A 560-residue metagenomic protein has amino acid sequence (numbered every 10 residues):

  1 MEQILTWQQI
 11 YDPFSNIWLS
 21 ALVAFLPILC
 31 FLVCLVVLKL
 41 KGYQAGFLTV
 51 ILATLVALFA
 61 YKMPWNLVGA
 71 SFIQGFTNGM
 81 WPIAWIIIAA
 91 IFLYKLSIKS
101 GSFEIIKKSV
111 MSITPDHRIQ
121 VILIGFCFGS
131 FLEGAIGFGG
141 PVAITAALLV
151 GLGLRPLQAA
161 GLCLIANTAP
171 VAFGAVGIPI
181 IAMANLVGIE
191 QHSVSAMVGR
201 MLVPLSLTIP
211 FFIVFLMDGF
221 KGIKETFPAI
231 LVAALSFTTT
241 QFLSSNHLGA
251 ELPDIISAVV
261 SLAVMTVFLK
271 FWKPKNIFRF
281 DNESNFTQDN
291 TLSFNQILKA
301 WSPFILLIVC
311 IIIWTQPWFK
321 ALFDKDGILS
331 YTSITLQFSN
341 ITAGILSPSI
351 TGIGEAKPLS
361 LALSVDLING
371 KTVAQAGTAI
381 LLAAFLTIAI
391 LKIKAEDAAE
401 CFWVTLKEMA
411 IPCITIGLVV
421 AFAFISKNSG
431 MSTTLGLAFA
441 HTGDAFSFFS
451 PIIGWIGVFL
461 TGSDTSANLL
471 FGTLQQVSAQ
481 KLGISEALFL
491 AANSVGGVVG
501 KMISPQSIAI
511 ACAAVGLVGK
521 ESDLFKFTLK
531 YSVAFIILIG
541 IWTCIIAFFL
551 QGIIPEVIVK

Functional and structural regions predicted by a protein language model:
M1-I17, E556-K560: Short, strongly hydrophobic alpha-helical membrane anchors
E2, A172-E283, V495-K560: Juxtamembrane and boundary regions of transmembrane helices in multi-pass small-molecule transporters and channels
D12-L26, G79-I83, I136-P141, H192-L207 (+3 more regions): Structural signature of hydrophobic alpha-helical transmembrane segments
V23-V33, L40-K62, A84-A90, I230 (+5 more regions): Hydrophobic mid-bilayer segments of alpha-helices in multi-pass membrane transport proteins, especially secondary
G69-L152, G161, K392-S478: Membrane-embedded alpha-helical segments and adjacent helix-loop junctions characteristic of multi-pass solute
R118-S130, P156-A169, E190-P210, G417-L418 (+2 more regions): Alpha-helical transmembrane segments of multi-pass membrane proteins
G140-L148, L164, G177-G188, L216 (+3 more regions): Re-entrant/interfacial helical elements at transmembrane boundaries that shape and gate the permeation pathway
S284, N290-I453: Transmembrane helical segments that form the transport core of multi-pass membrane transport proteins
